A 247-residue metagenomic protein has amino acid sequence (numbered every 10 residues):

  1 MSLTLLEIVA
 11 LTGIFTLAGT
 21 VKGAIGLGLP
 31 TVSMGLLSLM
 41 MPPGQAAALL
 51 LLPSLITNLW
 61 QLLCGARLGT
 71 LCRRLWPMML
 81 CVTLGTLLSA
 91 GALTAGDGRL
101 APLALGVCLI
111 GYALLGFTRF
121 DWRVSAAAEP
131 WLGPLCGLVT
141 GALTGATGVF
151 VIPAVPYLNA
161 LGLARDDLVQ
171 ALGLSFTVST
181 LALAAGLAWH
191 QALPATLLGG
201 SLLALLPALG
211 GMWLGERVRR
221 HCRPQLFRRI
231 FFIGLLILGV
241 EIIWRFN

Functional and structural regions predicted by a protein language model:
S2-M40, W122-L172, S179: Selected transmembrane alpha-helices and immediately adjacent juxtamembrane segments of polytopic inner-membrane
E7-I8, S38-L55, R99-L109, L138-G148 (+1 more regions): Structural signature of hydrophobic alpha-helical transmembrane segments
G13, L17, L52-L59, W76 (+9 more regions): Hydrophobic residues within alpha-helical transmembrane segments of multi-pass solute transporters/permease subunits
G23, L39, G65, T94 (+3 more regions): Transmembrane helix-loop junction
M40-G44, G65-L71, N159-D167, H190-P194: Juxtamembrane helix-boundary/capping and inter-helix hinge elements in multi-pass membrane proteins
Q45-L52, L103, Q170, L174 (+2 more regions): Signature of the 12-TM Major Facilitator Superfamily
L49-G98, L181-P224: Selective hydrophobic functional segments
N58-G69, A90, A104-E129, E216-R217 (+1 more regions): Transmembrane helix exit motif
